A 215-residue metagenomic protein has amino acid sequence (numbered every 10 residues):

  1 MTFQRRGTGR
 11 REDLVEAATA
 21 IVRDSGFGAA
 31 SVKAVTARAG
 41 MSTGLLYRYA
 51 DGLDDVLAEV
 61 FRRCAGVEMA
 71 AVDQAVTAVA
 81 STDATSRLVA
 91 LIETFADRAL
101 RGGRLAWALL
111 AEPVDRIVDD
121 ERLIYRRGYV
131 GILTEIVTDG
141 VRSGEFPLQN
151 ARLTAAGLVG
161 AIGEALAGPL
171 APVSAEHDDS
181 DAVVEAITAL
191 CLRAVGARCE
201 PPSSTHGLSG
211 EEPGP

Functional and structural regions predicted by a protein language model:
R10, L53, V60, C64 (+8 more regions): Hydrophobic/aromatic residues within well-ordered alpha-helical segments
D13, A17, I21-D55, E59: Helix-turn-helix
A17, I21, T94, R98 (+1 more regions): Amphipathic alpha-helical interface segments
D24-G28, G102, S143-G144: Short coil/turn segments at alpha/beta junctions that flank glycine-rich nucleotide-binding fingerprints
E59, A70-R101, T154-L158, D181-V184 (+1 more regions): Hydrophobic alpha-helical connector segments
G66-A70, R98-R101, I117-S143, R152-A156 (+1 more regions): Amphipathic alpha-helical packing segments from all-alpha helical-bundle domains
Q74-A75, E93-L100, A108-V114, L190-V195: Helix-loop "lid/cap" segments that line or gate small-molecule binding pockets
W107-A111, D119, V141-L190, R198-G210 (+1 more regions): Hydrophobic/aromatic-rich alpha-helical bundle segments in the mid-to-C-terminal region
